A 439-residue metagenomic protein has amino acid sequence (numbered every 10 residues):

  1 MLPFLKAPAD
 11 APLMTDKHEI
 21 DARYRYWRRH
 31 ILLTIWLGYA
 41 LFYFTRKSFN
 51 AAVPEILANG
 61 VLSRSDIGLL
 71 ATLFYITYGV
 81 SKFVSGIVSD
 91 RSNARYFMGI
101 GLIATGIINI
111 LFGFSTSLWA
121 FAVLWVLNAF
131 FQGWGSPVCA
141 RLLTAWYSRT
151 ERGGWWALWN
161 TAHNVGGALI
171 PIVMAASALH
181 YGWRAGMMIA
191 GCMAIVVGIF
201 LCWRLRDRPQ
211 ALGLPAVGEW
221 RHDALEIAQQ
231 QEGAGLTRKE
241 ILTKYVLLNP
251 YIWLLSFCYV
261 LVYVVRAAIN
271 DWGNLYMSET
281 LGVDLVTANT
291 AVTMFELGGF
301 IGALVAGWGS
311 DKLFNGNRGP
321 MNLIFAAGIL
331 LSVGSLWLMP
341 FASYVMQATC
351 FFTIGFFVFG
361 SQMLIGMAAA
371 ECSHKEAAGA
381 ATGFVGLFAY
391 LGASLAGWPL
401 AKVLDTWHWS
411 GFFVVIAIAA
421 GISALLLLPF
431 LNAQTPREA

Functional and structural regions predicted by a protein language model:
K47, Y75-F83, G167-A168, E296-L304 (+1 more regions): Residue-level signature of mid-helix packing/kink "hotspots" within the transmembrane helices of 12-pass Major
F49-V53, N249-L304, Q362, A396-G397: Extracytoplasmic gate region of multi-pass secondary transporters
V61, N93, F114-W119, F131 (+2 more regions): Helix-breaking motifs and short loop linkers at transmembrane-helix boundaries and internal kinks in secondary membrane
V80-W119: Conserved MFS/SLC helix-loop-helix module at the cytosolic interface between two early adjacent transmembrane helices
R91-L102, K312-A326: Cytoplasmic membrane-interface "Motif A"-like loop-to-helix N-cap segments of 12-TM Major Facilitator Superfamily
I103-T116, A327-F341: C-terminal ends and interior cores of transmembrane alpha-helices in multi-pass membrane transporters/permeases
L124-N164: Cytoplasmic helix-loop-helix junction between adjacent transmembrane helices in 12-TM secondary transporters
W159-Q210: Helix-loop-helix hairpin linking two adjacent transmembrane segments in secondary transporters
